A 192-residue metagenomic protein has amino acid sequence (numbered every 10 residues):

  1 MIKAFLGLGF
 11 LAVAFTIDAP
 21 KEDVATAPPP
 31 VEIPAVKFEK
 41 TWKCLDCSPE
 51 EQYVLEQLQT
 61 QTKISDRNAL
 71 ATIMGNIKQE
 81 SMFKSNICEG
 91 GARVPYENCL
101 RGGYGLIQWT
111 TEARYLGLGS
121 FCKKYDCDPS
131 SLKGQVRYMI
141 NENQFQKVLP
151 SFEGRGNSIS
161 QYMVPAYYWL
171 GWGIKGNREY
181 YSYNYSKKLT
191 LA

Functional and structural regions predicted by a protein language model:
M1-K3, K78-Q79: Short, flexible beta-strand-to-coil junctions
I2-E32, Y115-A192: Non-catalytic cell-wall polysaccharide-engagement segments
P30-V54, S81-N157: Peptidoglycan-targeting cell-wall enzymes and recognition modules
S48, Q57-L58, N68, T72: N-terminal carbohydrate-binding/catalytic regions of secreted carbohydrate-active enzymes
T60-I64: Helix-boundary and loop/linker segments of multi-pass membrane transporters
R67-K84: Short, functionally critical alpha-helical segments immediately adjacent to catalytic or ligand/cofactor-binding
